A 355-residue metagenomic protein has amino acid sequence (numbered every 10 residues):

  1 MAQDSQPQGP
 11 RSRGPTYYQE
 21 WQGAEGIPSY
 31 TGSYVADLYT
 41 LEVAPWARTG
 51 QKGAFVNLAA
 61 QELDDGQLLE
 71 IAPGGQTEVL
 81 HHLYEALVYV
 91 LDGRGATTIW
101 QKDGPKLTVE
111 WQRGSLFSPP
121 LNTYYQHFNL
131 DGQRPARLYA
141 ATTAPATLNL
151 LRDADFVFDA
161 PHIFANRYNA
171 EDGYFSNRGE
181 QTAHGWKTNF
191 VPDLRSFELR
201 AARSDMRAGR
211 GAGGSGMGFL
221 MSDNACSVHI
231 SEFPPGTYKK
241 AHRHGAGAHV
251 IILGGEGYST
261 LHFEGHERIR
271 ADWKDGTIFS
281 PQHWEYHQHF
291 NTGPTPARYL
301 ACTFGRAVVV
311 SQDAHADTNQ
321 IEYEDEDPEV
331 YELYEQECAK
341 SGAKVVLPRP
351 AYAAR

Functional and structural regions predicted by a protein language model:
M1-E62, D153-H229, P328-R355: A short, N-terminal "cap"/entry segment at the start of jelly-roll beta-barrel domains of the cupin/DSBH fold
T40-G50, Q61-T77, Y89-Q101: The feature marks the first
R48-A54, D65-H82, H229-H244, H283-E285: Conserved short histidine dyad/triad with adjacent acidic residue
I71-P73, V109-D131, Y139-T143, A271-G293 (+1 more regions): Conserved metal-binding segment of the jelly-roll/cupin
Q76, L80-R113, T123, R243 (+2 more regions): A short beta-strand-loop-beta hairpin characteristic of the jelly-roll/cupin
L87-Y89, S118, Q133-R152, H249-I251 (+2 more regions): A short hydrophobic beta-strand segment most commonly corresponding to one strand of the jelly-roll/cupin
G216-L220, S227-I230, G236-Y238, A248-V250 (+1 more regions): Eukaryotic modular interaction domains in large regulatory/scaffold proteins
F263, E267, A297-R355: C-terminal flanking tails of non-heme Fe-dependent oxygenases
